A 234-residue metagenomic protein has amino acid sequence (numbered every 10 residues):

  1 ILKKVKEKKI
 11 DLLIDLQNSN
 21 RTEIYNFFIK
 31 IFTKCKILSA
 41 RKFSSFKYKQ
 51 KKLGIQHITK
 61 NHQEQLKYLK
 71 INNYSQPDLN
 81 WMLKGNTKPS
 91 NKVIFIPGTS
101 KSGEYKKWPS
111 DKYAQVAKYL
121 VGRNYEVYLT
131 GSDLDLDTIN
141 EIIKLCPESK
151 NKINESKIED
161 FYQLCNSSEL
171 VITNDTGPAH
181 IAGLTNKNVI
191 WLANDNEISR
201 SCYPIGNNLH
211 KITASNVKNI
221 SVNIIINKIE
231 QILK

Functional and structural regions predicted by a protein language model:
I1-K234: Catalytic machinery of carbohydrate-active enzymes, primarily nucleotide-sugar-dependent glycosyltransferases
